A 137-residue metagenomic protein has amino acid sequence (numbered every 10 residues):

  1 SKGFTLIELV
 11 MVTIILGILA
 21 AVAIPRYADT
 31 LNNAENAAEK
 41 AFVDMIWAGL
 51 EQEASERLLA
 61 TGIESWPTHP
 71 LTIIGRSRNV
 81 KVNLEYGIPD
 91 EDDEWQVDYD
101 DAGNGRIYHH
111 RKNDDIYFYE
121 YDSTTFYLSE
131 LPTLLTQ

Functional and structural regions predicted by a protein language model:
S1-L31: N-terminal single-pass transmembrane signal-anchor helix
F4, Y27, Y86, Y117-Y121: Aromatic side chains
N32-A60: Membrane-proximal N-terminal amphipathic helix
S55-D115: Extracellular/periplasmic head regions of type IV pilus-like filament subunits
G103-Q137: Short, surface-exposed interaction loops/tails
